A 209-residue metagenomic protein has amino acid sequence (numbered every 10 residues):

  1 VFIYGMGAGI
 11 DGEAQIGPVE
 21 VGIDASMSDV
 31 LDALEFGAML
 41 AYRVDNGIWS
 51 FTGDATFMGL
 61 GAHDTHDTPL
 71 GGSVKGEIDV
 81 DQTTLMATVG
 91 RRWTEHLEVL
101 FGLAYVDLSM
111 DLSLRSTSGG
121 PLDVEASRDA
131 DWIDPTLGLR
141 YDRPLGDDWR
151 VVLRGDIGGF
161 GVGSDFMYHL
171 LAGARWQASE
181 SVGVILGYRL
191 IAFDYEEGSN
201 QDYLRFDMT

Functional and structural regions predicted by a protein language model:
V1, L40-N46, A87-R91, F101-L103 (+3 more regions): Residues on the lipid-exposed face of transmembrane beta-strands in outer-membrane beta-barrel proteins
V1-G5, G53-F57, F101-Y105, L153-I157 (+2 more regions): Transmembrane beta-barrel strands of outer-membrane/channel proteins
G5, V44-I48, G161: A generic beta-sheet turn/junction motif
G9-E35, A55-T84, D107-W132, T136 (+2 more regions): Extracellular/periplasm-exposed beta-strand and loop segments of Gram-negative cell-envelope proteins, dominated by
I48-F51, H96-V99, D147-V151, E180-V184: Repeated loop/turn-to-beta-strand initiation elements of outer-membrane beta-barrel proteins
G90, Y168-T209: Accessory, usually C-terminal, subdomains that scaffold auxiliary metal cofactors
R91, E95-V106, D111: Early exported N-terminus immediately downstream of N-terminal targeting peptides
W149-D165: Transmembrane beta-strand segments that form the barrel wall of outer-membrane beta-barrel proteins
